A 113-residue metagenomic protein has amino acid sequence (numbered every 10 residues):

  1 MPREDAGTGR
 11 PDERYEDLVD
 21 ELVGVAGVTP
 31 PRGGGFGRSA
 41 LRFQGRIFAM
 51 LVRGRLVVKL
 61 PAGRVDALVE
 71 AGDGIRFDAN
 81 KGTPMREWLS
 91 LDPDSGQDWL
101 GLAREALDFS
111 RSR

Functional and structural regions predicted by a protein language model:
M1-R113: Charge-dense, helix-prone N-terminal extensions
